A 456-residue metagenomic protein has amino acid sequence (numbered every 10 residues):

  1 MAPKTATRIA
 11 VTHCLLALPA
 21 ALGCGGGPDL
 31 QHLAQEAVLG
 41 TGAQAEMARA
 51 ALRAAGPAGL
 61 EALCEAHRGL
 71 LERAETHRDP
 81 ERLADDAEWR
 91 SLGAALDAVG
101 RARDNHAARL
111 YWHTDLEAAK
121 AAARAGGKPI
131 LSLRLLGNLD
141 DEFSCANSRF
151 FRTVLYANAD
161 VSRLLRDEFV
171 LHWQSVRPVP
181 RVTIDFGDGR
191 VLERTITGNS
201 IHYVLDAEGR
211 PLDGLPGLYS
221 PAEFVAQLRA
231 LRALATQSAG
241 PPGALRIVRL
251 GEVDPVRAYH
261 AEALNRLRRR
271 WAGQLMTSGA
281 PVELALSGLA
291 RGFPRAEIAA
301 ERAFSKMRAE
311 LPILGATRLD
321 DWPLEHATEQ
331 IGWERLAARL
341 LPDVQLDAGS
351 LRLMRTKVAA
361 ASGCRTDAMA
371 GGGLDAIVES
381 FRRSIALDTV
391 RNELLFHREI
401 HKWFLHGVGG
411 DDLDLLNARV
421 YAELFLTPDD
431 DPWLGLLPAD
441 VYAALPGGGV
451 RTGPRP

Functional and structural regions predicted by a protein language model:
M1-T7: N-terminal secretory signal peptides that target proteins for export/translocation
A10-A21: Bacterial N-terminal signal peptides
G27-Y111, R124-A125, V225-P456: Non-globular targeting/processing and membrane-anchoring segments
A37, D115-P129, L135: A short beta-strand-turn-helix
A62-A66, A108, R134-L135, D141-S148 (+3 more regions): Short, solvent-exposed loop/turn and secondary-structure capping segments
H113-R124, F150-D213, A226-L231, V378-R391 (+1 more regions): Thioredoxin-like thiol-disulfide oxidoreductase module
G126-F143, L171: Short active-site neighborhood of thiol/selenol oxidoreductases, capturing the structured segment around
